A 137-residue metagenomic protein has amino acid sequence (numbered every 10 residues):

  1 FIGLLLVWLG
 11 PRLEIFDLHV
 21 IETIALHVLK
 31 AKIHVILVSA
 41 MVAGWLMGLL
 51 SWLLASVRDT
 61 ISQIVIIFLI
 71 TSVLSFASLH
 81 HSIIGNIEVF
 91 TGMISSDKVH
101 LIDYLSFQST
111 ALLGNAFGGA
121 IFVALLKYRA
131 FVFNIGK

Functional and structural regions predicted by a protein language model:
F1-K137: Alpha-helical transmembrane segments and their helix-helix packing motifs
